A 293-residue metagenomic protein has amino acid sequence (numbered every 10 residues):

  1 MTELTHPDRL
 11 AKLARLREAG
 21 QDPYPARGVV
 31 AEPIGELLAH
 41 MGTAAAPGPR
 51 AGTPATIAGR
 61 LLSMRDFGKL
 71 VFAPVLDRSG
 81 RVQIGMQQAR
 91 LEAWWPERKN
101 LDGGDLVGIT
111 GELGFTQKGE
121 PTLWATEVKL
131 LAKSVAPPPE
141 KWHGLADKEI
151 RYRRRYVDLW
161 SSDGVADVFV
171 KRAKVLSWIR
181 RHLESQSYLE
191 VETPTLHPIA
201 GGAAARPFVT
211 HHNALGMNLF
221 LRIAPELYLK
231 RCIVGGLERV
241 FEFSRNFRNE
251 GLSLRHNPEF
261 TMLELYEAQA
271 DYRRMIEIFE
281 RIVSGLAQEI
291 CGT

Functional and structural regions predicted by a protein language model:
M1-T293: Class II aminoacyl-tRNA synthetase catalytic cores and aaRS-like
